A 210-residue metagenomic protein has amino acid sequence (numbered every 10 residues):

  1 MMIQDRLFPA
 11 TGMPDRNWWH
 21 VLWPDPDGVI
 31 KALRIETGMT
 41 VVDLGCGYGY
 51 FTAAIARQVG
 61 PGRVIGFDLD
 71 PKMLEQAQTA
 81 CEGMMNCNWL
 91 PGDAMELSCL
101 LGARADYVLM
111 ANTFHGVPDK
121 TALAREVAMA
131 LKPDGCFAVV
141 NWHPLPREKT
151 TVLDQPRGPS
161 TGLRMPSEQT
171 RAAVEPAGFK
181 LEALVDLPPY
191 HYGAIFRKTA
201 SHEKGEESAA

Functional and structural regions predicted by a protein language model:
D5-R6, A10-H20, C136-I195: C-terminal alpha-helical "lid/dimerization" subdomain adjacent to the S-adenosyl-L-methionine
H20-M39: Conserved alpha-helix/loop element of class I SAM-dependent methyltransferases that forms part of the SAM/SAH-binding
T40, R63, D134-C136: Short glycine-centered segments of the SAM/dcSAM-binding site in methyltransferase folds
V42, Y48-L97: Class I SAM-dependent methyltransferase SAM/SAH-binding core
C99-Y107: A short acidic, Gly/Pro-enriched loop at the edge of an enzyme's catalytic core that lines a small-molecule cofactor
D106-K120: A short SAM/SAH-binding and catalytic strip from SAM-dependent methyltransferases
T121-C136: A short glycine-rich, Lys/Arg-flanked "PGG" loop and its adjoining helix->strand segment in the class I
A194-A210: C-terminal lobe and adjacent flexible extensions of AdoMet/dcAdoMet transferase-like proteins
